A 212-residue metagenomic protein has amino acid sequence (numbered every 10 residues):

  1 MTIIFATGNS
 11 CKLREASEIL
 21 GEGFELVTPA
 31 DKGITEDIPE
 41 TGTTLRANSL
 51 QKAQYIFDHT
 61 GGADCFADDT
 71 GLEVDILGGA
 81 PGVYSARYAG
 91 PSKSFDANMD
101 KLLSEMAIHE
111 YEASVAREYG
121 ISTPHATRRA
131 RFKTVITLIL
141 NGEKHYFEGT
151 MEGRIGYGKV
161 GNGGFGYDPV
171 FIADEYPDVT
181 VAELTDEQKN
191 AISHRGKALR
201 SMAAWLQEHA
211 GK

Functional and structural regions predicted by a protein language model:
T2-I4, S10-K212: Anionic-ligand binding patches
